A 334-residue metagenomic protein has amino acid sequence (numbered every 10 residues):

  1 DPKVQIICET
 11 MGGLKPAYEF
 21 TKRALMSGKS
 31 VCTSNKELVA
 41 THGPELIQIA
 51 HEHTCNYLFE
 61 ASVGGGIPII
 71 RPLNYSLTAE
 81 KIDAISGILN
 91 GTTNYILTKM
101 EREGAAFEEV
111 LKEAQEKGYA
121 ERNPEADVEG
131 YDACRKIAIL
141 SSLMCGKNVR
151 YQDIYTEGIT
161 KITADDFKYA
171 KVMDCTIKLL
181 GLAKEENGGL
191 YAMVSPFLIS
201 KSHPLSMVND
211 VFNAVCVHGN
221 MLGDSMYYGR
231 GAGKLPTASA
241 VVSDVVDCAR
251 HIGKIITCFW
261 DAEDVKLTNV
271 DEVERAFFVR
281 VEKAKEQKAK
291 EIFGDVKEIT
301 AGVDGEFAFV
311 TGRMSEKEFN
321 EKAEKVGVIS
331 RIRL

Functional and structural regions predicted by a protein language model:
P2, T41, G64, P68 (+8 more regions): Conserved active-site and cofactor/substrate-binding residues in soluble primary-metabolism enzymes
Q5-C8: N-terminal Rossmann-like NAD(P) cofactor-binding module of classical short-chain dehydrogenase/reductase
M11-S27, S34-Y75: Rossmann-fold NAD(P)-binding glycine/threonine-rich loop
G12-L14, N90, I199: Short glycine-rich anion-binding loops that position phosphate/pyrophosphate groups of nucleotides and phosphorylated
H51-D132, I139: Rossmann-like NAD(P)H-binding beta-loop-alpha module
A84-S86, N94-L97, E113, Y119-E125 (+2 more regions): Catalytic, metal-anchored helix/loop core of enzyme active sites in primary metabolism
L111-M207, F212-A214, G233: Substrate-binding/catalytic subdomain of NAD(P)-dependent oxidoreductase enzymes
V245-L334: A conserved regulatory-domain signal marking ACT and ACT-like small-molecule sensing domains and adjacent regulatory
